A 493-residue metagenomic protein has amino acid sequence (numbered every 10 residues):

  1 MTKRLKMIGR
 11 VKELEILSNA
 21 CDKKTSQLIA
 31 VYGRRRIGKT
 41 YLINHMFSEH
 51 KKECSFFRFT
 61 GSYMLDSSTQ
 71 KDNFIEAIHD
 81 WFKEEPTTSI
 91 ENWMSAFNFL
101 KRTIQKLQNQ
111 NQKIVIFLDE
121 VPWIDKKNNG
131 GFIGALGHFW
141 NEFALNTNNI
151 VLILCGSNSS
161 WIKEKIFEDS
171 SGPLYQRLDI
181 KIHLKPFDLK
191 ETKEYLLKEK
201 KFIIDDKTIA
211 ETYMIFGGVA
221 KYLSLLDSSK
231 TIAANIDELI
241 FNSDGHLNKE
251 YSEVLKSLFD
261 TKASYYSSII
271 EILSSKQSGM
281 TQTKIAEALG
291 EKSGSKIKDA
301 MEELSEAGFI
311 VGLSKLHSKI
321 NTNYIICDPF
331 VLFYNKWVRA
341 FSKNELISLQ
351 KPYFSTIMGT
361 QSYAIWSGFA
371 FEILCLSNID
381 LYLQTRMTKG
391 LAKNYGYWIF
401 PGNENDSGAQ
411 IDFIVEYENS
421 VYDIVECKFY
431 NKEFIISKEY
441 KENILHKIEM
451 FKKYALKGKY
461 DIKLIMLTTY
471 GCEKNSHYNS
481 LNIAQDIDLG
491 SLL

Functional and structural regions predicted by a protein language model:
K39: Conserved lysine of the Walker
L42, M46: Hydrophobic positions on the alpha1 helix immediately C-terminal to the Walker A/P-loop
C54-T87, F333: Conserved NTP-binding/hydrolysis module of P-loop NTPases
W123-I124, N128, F132, L136-S171: Sensor-1/coupling segment of RecA-like P-loop NTPase cores
I180-K207: Conserved small helical "lid"/interfacial subdomain of P-loop NTPases
K221-Y222, L226-Q410: Accessory nucleic acid-recognition modules appended to NTPase machines
I379, I411-N431, I444, L464: Conserved catalytic cores of phosphodiester-cleaving nucleases, focusing on short active-site segments
L456-L493: Domain-level recognition of nuclease-like catalytic cores that cleave nucleotide substrates
